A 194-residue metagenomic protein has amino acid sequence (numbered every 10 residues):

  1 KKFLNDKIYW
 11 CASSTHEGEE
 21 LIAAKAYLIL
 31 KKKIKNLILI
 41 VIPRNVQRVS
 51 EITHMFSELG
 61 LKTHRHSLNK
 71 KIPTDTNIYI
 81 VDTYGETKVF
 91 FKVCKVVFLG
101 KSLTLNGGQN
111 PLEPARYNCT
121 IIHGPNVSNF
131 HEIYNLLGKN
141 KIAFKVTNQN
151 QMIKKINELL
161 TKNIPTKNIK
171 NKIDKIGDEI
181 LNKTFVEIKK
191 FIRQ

Functional and structural regions predicted by a protein language model:
K1-Q194: Nucleotide-activated sugar donor-binding and catalytic core shared by glycosyltransferases and related lipid-linked
